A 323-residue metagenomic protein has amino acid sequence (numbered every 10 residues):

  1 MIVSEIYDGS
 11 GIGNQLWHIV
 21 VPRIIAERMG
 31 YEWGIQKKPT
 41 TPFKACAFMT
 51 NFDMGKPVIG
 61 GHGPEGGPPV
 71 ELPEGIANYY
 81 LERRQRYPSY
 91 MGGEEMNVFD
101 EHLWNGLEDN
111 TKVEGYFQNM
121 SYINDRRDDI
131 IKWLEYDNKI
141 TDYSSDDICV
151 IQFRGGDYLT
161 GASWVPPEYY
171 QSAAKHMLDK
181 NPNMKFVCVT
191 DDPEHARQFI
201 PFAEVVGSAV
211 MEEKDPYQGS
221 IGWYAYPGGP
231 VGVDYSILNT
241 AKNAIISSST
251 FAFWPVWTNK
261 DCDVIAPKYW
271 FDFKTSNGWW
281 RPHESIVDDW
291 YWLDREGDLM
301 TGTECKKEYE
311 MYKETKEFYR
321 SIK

Functional and structural regions predicted by a protein language model:
M1-V3: Extreme N-terminal starter segment of soluble prokaryotic enzymes
Y7-W17, T160-A162: A short, glycine/small-residue-rich beta-strand->loop->alpha-helix junction that serves as a flexible
G9-S10, K38-F43, Q118-N119, R154-Y158 (+4 more regions): Short, solvent-exposed loop/turn segments at secondary-structure junctions
I12, N181-E284: Donor-binding and catalytic core of enzymes assembling or modifying cell-surface/extracellular glycoconjugates
L16-E27, Y170-L178: Histidine-anchored nucleotide/phosphate-binding helix
G34, V150, K185-V187: A structural signal for isolated positions on well-ordered beta-strands in alpha/beta enzyme cores
P42-N181, E296-K323: Secretory-pathway luminal glycosyltransferase catalytic domains
F253-K323: Nucleotide-sugar donor-binding patch of glycosyltransferase catalytic domains
